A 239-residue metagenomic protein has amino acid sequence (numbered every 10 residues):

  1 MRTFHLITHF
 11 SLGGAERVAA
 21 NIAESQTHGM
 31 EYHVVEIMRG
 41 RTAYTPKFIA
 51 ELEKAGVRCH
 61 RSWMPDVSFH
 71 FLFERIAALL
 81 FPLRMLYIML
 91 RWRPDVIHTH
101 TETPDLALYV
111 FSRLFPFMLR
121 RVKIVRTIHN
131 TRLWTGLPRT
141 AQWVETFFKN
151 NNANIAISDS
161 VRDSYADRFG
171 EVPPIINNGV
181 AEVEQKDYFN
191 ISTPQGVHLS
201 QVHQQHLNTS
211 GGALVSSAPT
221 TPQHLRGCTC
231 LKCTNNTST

Functional and structural regions predicted by a protein language model:
R2, D95-V96: Structural motif
H5-R75, A166: N-terminal strand-loop element at the rim of the active site of nucleotide-sugar-dependent glycosyltransferases
F73, A77, M89, M118-R120 (+2 more regions): A conserved, positively charged/aromatic
F81, T99-D105, I128: Short His-centered aromatic/hydrophobic patch
M89, R93-D95: Proline-aspartate-enriched helix->loop->beta-strand connector
H98-T99, A156-I157: Short beta-strand scaffold positions
S160, G179: Carbohydrate-associated surface elements
I191-T239: Intrinsic disorder/low-complexity segments
